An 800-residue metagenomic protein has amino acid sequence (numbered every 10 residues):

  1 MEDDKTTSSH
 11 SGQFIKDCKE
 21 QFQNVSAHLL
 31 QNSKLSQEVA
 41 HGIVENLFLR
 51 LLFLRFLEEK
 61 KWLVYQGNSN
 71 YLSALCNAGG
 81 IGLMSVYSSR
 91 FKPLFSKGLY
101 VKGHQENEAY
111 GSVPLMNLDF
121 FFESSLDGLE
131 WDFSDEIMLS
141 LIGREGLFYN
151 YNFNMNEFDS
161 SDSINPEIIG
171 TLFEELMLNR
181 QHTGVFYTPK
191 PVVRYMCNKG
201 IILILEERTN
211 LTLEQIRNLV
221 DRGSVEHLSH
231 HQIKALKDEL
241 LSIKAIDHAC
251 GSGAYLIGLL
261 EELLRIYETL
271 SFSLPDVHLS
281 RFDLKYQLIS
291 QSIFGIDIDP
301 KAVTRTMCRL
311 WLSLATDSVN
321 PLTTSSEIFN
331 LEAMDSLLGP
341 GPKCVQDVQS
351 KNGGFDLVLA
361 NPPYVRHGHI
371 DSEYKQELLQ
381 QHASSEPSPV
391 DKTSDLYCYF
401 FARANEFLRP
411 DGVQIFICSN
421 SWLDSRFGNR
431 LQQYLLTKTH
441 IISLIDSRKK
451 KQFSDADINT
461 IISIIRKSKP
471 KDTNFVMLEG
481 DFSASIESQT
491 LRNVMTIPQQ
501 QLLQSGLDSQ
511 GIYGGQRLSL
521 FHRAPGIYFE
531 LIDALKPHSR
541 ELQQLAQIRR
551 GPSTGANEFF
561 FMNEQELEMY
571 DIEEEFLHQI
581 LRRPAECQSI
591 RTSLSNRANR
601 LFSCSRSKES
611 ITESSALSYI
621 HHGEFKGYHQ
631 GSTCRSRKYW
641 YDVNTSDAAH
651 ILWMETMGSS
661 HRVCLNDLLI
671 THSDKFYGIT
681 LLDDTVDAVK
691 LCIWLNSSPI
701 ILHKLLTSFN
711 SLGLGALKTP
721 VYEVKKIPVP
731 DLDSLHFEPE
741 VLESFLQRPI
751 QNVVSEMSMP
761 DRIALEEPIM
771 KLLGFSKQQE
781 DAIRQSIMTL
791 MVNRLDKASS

Functional and structural regions predicted by a protein language model:
M1-L264, S292-R305, R309, M334-Q349 (+4 more regions): Preference for the N-terminal adenyl/adenosyl cofactor-binding alpha/beta module
S33-F48, S160-E167, D391-T393, E568-I572 (+2 more regions): Structural motif
E38, C250, G354, L359 (+3 more regions): Non-catalytic DNA-recognition/assembly elements of restriction-modification systems
G82-G128, R309, E332, S336-V365 (+2 more regions): Polynucleotide-recognition surfaces of large bacterial nucleic-acid defense/processing enzymes
A245, A254-L279, L337-I445: SAM-dependent methyltransferase catalytic-core segment centered on the flexible catalytic loop and adjoining short
S273-T304: Cysteine-dependent PTP/DSP-like catalytic domain, specifically the C-terminal lobe
S313-P342: S-adenosyl-L-methionine
C398, N405, G511, S519-F737: Polybasic, glycine- and aromatic-enriched phosphate-binding surface used to engage nucleic acids
